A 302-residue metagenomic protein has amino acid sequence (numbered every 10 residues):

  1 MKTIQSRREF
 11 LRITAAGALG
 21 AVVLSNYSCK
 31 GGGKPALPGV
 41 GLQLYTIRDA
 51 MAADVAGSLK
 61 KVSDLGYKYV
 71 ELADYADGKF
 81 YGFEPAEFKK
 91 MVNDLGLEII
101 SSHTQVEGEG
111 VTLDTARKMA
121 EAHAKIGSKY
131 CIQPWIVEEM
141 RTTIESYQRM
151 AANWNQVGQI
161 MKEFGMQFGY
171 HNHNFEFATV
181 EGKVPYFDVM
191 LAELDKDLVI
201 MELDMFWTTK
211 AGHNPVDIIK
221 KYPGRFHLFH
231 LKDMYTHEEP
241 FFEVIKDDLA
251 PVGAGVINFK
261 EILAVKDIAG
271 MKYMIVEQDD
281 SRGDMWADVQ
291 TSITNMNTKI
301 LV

Functional and structural regions predicted by a protein language model:
M1-A18, S25: N-terminal secretory signal peptides and thylakoid transit peptides that target proteins across membranes
T14-A16, G20-V23, Y69, E98 (+2 more regions): Active-site acidic/histidine proton-transfer and metal-coordination neighborhood in alpha/beta enzyme cores
N26-G57, K61: C-terminal segment of N-terminal export signals and the immediately downstream linker at the start of the mature
P35, L59-D64, F80-I99, R117-S128 (+4 more regions): Acidic (Asp/Glu)-rich catalytic clusters
L42, V62, V70, V92 (+7 more regions): Conserved, mostly hydrophobic/aromatic
I47-A53, A73-E84, Q105-D114, E138-T142 (+4 more regions): Acidic-and-aromatic substrate-binding clefts and catalytic sites of carbohydrate-active enzymes
A50-V62, V111-A122, G212-I218, F259: Short, acidic/polar
Y69, M161-V256: Acidic/histidine-rich catalytic cores of soluble enzymes
